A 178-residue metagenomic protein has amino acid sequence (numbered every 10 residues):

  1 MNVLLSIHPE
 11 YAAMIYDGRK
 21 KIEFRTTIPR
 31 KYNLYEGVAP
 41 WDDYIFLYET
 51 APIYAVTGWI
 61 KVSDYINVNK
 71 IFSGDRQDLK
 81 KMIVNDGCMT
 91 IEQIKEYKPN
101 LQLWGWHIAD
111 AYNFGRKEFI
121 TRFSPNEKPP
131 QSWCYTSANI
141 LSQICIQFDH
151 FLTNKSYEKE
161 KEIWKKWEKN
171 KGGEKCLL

Functional and structural regions predicted by a protein language model:
M1-L178: Structured alpha/beta reader/binder surfaces that contact nucleic acids or chromatin modification marks
